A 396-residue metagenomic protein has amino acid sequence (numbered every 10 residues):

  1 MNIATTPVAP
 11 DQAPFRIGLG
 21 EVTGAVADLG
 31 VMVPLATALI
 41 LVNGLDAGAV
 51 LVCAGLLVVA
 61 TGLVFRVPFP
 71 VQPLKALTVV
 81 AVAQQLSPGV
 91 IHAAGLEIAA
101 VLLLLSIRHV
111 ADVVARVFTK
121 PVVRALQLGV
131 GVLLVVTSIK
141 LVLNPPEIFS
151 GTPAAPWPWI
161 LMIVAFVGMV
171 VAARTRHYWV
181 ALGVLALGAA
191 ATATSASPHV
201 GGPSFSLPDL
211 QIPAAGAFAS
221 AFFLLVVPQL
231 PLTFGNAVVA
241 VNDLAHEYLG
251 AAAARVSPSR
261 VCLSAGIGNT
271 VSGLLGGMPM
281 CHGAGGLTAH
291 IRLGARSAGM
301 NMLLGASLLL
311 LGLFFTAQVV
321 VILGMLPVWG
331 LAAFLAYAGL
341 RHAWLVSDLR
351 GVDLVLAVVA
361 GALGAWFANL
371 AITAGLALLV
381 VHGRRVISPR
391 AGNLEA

Functional and structural regions predicted by a protein language model:
N2-L19, L39-A60, V227-A298: Membrane-embedded helical hairpins/re-entrant loop segments and their flanking transmembrane helices within multi-pass
L19-G20, A27, A155-A165, T194-S197 (+1 more regions): Hydrophobic, membrane-embedded alpha-helices of multi-pass small-molecule transporters
T23-G24, V58-P68, A172-A173, P228-L232 (+4 more regions): Transmembrane alpha-helix interface/packing and boundary motifs in multi-pass membrane proteins, characterized by
T23-Q85: Transmembrane helix-boundary motif of multi-pass solute transporters/channels
G30-A36, P70-L77, V238-A240, G277-G286 (+2 more regions): Transmembrane helix boundary and interhelical junction motifs in multipass membrane proteins
G30-V33, A186, A190, H199-P203 (+1 more regions): Juxtamembrane interface elements at the cytosolic ends of transmembrane helices in multi-pass membrane proteins
V31-A38, A54-V58, K75-V80, L161-M169 (+5 more regions): Hydrophobic, membrane-inserted alpha-helices
Q85-H199, L303-A396: Membrane-embedded alpha-helical modules
